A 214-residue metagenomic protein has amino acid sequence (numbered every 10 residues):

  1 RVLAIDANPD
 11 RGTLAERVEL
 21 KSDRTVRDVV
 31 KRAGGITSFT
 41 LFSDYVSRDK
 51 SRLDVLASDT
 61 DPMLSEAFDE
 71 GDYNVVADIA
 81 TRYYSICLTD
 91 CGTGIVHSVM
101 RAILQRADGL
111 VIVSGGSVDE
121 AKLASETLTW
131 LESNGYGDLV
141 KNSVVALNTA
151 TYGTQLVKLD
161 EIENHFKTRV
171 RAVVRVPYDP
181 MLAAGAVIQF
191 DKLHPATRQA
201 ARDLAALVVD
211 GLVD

Functional and structural regions predicted by a protein language model:
R1, W130, G135, D210-D214: Acidic-aromatic/histidine active-site loop/patch
V2-D54: Phosphate-binding loop that captures ATP/GTP phosphates
R48, D54-V99: Phosphate-binding/switch loop-helix module in NTP-utilizing enzymes
A57-S58, T89-D90, I112-G116, V144-T149: Conserved beta-strand segments of the P-loop GTPase G domain that flank and frequently precede/overlap
R82, S98-V118: Inter-motif core of Ras-like GTPase G domains
D90, T149-T151, Q155-L193: Beta-strand-loop-alpha "switch" segments that mediate conformational coupling across diverse proteins
G185-D214: NTP-binding/hydrolysis catalytic cores, primarily Walker-type P-loop NTPases
